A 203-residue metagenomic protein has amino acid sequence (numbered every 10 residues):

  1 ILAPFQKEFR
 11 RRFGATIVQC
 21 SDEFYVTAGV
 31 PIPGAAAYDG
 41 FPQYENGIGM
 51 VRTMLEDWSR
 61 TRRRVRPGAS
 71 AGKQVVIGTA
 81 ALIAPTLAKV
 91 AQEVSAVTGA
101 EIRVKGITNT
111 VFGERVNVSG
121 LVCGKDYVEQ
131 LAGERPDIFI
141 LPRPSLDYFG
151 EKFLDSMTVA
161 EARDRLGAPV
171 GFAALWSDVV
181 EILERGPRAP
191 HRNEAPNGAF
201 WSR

Functional and structural regions predicted by a protein language model:
I1-R203: Auxiliary Fe-S-binding modules of radical SAM enzymes
